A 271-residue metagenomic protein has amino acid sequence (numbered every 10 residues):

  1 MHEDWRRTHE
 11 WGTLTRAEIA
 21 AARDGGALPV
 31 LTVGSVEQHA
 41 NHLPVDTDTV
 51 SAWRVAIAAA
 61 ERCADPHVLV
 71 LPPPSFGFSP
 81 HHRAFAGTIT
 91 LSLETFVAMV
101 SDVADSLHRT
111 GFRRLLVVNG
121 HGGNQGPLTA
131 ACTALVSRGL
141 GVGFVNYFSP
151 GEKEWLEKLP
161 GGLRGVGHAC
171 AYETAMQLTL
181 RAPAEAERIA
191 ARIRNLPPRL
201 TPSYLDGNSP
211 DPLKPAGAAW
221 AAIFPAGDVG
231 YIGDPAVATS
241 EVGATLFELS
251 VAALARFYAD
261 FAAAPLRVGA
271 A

Functional and structural regions predicted by a protein language model:
M1-R114, G122-A271: Extended, histidine- and acidic-residue-enriched regions that form the cofactor-binding/catalytic faces
V117: Conserved SAM-binding loop
